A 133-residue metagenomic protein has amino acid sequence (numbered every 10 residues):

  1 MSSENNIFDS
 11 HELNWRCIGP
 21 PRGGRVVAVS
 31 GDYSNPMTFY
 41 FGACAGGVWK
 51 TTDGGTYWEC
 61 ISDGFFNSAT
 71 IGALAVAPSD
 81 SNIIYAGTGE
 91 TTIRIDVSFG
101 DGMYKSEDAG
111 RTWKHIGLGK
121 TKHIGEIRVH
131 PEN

Functional and structural regions predicted by a protein language model:
M1-N133: Beta-propeller blade termini and top-face loops
